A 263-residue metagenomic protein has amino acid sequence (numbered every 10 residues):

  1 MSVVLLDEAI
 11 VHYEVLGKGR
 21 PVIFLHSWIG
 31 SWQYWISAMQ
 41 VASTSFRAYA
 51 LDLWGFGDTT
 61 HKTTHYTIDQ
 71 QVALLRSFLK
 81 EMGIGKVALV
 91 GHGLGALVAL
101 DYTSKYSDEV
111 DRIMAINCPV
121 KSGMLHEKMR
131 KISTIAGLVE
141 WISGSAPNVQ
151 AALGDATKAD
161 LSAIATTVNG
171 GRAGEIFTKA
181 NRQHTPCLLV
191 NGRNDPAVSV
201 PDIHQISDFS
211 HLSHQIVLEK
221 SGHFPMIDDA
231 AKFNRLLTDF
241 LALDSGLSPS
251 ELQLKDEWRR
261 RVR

Functional and structural regions predicted by a protein language model:
A9-T60: Conserved HGGG/HGGXW glycine-rich cap/lid loop of the alpha/beta-hydrolase fold
H26-W28, V87, G91-G93: Conserved alpha/beta-hydrolase "nucleophile elbow" surrounding the catalytic nucleophile
Y49-V90, R235: Active-site loop/oxyanion-hole signature of alpha/beta-hydrolase fold enzymes
L97-K105, V110-W141: Flexible "cap/lid" loop of the alpha/beta hydrolase fold
Q150-T178, N194: Hydrophobic, aromatic-rich cap/lid helix
Q183, L189-N191: Short beta-strand/loop motif that positions the catalytic acidic residue of the alpha/beta-hydrolase fold
P196-D202: Conserved alpha/beta-hydrolase "acid-adjacent" motif
V217-R263: Catalytic active-site module of serine/aspartate enzymes centered on a nucleophile-bearing elbow/loop
